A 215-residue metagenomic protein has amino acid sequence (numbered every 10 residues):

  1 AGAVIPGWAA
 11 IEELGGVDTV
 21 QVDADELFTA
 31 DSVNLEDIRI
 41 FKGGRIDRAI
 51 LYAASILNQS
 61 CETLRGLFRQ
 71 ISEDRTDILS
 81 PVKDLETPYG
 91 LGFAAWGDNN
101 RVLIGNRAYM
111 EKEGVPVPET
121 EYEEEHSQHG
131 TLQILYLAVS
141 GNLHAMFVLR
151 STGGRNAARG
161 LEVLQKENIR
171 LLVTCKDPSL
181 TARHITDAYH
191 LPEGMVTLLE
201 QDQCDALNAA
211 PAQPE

Functional and structural regions predicted by a protein language model:
A1-A54: Conserved catalytic phosphorylation-site environment of P-type ATPases
A1-I11, R69, R75-I78, I185 (+1 more regions): Juxtamembrane coupling segments of multi-pass membrane pumps/enzymes
L14-V17, Y89, H129-T131: Short, small/polar residue-rich loop motifs at catalytic or cofactor-binding pockets
L35, K42, A108, R150-S151: A generic structural motif
R39-G90, E111-V115, E119-E124: ATP-binding catalytic core of ATPases
G97-N99, V139-E215: Conserved ATP-binding TGD loop and adjacent catalytic N/P-domain core of P-type ATPases
